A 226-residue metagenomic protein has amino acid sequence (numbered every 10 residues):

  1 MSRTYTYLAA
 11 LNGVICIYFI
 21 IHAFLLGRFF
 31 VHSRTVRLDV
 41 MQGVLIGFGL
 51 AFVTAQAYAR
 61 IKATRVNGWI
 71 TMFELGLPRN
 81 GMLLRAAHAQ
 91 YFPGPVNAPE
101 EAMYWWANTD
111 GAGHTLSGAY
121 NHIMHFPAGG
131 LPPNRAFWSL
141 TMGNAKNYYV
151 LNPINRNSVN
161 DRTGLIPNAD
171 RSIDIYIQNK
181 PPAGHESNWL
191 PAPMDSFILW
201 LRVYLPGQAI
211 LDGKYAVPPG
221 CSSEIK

Functional and structural regions predicted by a protein language model:
M1-K226: A compositional/structural signature for long, glycine/proline-rich flexible linkers and loops on extracytoplasmic
